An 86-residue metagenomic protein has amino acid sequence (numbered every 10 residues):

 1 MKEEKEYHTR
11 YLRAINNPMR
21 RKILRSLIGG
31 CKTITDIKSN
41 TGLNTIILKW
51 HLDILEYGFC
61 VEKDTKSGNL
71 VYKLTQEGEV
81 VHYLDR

Functional and structural regions predicted by a protein language model:
M1-R21: Short alpha-helical segments that sit at the start of domains
P18, G29-T33: Short capping segments at the starts of secondary-structure elements
R21-R25, V80: Pre-recognition alpha-helix immediately N-terminal to the DNA-recognition helix within helix-turn-helix or winged-helix
D36-N40: A short acidic, leucine-rich amphipathic alpha-helix
L43-E56: Short amphipathic alpha-helical interaction segments
F59: Glycine-centered, phosphate/nucleic-acid-interacting loop/turn motifs that mediate DNA/RNA or nucleotide
K63: Short beta-strand "wing" residues that participate in macromolecule-binding interfaces
S67-R86: Basic, amphipathic "hinge/linker" alpha-helix immediately C-terminal to the N-terminal HTH DNA-binding motif
